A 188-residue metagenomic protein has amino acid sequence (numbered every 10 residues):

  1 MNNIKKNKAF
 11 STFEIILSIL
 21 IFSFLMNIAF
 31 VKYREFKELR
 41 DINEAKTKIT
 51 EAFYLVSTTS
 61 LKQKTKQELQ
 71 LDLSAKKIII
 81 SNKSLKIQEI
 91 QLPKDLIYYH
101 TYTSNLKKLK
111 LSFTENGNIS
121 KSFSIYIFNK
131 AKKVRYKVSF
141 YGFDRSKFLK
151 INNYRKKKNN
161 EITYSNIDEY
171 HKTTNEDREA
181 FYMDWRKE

Functional and structural regions predicted by a protein language model:
M1-Y33: N-terminal single-pass transmembrane signal-anchor helix
K8-T12, Y33-F36, S57, K76-I78 (+1 more regions): Broad hydrophobic/π-residue packing in well-ordered secondary structure
F24-A29, Y33, K37-R40, L149 (+1 more regions): An N-terminal domain-start capping segment
I28, T58, K62, K66 (+1 more regions): N-terminal helix-rich module
E35-K66: Membrane-proximal N-terminal amphipathic helix
